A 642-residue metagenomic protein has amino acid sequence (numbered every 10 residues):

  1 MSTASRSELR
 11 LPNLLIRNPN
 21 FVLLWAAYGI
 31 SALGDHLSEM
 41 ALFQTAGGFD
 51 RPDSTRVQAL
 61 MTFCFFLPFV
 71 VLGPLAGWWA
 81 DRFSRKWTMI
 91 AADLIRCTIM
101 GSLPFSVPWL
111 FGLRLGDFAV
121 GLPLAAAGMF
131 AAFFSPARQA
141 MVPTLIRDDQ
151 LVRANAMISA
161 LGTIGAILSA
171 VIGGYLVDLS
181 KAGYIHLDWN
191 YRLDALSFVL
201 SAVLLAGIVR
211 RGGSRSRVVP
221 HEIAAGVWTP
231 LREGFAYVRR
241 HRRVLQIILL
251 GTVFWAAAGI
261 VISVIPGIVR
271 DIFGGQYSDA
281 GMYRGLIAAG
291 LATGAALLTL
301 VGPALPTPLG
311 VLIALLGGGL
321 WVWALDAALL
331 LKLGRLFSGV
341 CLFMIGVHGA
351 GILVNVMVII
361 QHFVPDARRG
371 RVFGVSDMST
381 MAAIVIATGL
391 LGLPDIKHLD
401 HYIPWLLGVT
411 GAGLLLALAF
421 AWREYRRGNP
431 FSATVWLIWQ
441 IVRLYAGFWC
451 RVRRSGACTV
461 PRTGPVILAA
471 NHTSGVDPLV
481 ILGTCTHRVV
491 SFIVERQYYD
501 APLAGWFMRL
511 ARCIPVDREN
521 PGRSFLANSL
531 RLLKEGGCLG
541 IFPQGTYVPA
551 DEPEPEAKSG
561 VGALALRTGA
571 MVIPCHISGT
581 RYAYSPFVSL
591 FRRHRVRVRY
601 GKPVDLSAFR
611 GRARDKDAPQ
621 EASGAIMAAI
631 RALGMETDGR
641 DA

Functional and structural regions predicted by a protein language model:
R6-V70, V177, A236-I287: Helix-loop boundary and gating motifs at the non-cytosolic
G29, G112-F133, T252-V253, R335-G351: Hydrophobic core of transmembrane alpha-helices in multi-pass small-molecule transporters, especially MFS/SLC-type
A41-P52, L103-G112, L168-L193, D271-I272 (+1 more regions): Transmembrane alpha-helix termini and helix-breaking/packing motifs in multi-pass membrane transporters
V57-C64, V71, L75, R82 (+10 more regions): C-terminal transmembrane bundle of multi-pass solute transporters/carriers
P123-I164: Cytoplasmic helix-loop-helix junction between adjacent transmembrane helices in 12-TM secondary transporters
A140, T144, Y191-I223, A304 (+1 more regions): Helix-loop junctions on the cytosolic side of multi-pass membrane transporters, especially the intracellular loop
S432-T434, R462-P521: Catalytic core of membrane glycerolipid acyltransferases/transacylases, capturing the structured, soluble-facing
T434-L437, I441, S524-A642: Non-catalytic C-terminal accessory region of glycerolipid acyltransferases and related lyso-lipid remodeling enzymes
